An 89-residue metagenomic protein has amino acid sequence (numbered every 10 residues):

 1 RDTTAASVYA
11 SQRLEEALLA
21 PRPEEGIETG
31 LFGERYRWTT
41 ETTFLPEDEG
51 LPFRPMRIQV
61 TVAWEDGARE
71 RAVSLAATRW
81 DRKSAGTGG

Functional and structural regions predicted by a protein language model:
R1-G89: Flexible, low-complexity segments enriched in proline/glycine/serine and punctuated by aromatic residues
